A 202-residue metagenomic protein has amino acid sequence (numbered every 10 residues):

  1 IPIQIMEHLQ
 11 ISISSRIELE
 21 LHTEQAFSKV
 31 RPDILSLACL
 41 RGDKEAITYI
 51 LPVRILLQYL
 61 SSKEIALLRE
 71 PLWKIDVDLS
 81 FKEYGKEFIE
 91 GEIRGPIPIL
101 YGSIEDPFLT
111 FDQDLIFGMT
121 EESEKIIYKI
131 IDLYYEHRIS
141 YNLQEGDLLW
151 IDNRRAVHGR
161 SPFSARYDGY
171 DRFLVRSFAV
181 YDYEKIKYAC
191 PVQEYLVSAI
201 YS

Functional and structural regions predicted by a protein language model:
P2-E145, W150-S202: Active-site environment of non-heme Fe oxygenases that use a 2-His-1-carboxylate facial triad
